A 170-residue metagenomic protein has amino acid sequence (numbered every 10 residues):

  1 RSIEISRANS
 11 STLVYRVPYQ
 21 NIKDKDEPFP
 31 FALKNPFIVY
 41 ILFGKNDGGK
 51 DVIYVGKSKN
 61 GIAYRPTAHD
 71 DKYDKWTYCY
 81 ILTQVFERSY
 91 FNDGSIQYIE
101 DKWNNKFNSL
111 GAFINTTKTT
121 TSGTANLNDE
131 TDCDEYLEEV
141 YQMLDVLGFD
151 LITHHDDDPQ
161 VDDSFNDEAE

Functional and structural regions predicted by a protein language model:
R1-F37, D47-G48, A63-E170: Boundary/linker segments flanking structured domains
Y40-L42, D51-K59: GIY-YIG nuclease signature motif recognition
